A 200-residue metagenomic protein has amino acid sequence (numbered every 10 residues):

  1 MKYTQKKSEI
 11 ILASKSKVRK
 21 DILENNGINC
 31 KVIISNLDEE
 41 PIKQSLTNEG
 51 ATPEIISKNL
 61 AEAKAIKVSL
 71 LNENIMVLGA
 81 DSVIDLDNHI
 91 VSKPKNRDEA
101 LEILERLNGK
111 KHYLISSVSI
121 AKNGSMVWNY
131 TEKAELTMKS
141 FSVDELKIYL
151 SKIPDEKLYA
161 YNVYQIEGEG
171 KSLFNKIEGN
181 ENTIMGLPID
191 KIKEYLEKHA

Functional and structural regions predicted by a protein language model:
M1-M76, I90, D144, I148-S151 (+2 more regions): N-terminal polybasic phosphate/anion-binding patch
I75-M76, H112-Y113, S117, S172: Structural motif
G79: Generic enzyme active-site microenvironment
S82-H112, M138: Active-site-adjacent loop/tail segments of enzyme domains
D85, S119-K122, K176: Short beta-strand-to-turn element immediately C-terminal to the catalytic PLP-Schiff-base lysine in fold type I
N88-H89, N123-S125, S140-F141: Short loop segments at secondary-structure junctions
S117-A121, S125-W128, K133: Anionic-ligand binding region
N129-A200: Active-site oxyanion/phosphate-handling segment shared across diverse enzymes
